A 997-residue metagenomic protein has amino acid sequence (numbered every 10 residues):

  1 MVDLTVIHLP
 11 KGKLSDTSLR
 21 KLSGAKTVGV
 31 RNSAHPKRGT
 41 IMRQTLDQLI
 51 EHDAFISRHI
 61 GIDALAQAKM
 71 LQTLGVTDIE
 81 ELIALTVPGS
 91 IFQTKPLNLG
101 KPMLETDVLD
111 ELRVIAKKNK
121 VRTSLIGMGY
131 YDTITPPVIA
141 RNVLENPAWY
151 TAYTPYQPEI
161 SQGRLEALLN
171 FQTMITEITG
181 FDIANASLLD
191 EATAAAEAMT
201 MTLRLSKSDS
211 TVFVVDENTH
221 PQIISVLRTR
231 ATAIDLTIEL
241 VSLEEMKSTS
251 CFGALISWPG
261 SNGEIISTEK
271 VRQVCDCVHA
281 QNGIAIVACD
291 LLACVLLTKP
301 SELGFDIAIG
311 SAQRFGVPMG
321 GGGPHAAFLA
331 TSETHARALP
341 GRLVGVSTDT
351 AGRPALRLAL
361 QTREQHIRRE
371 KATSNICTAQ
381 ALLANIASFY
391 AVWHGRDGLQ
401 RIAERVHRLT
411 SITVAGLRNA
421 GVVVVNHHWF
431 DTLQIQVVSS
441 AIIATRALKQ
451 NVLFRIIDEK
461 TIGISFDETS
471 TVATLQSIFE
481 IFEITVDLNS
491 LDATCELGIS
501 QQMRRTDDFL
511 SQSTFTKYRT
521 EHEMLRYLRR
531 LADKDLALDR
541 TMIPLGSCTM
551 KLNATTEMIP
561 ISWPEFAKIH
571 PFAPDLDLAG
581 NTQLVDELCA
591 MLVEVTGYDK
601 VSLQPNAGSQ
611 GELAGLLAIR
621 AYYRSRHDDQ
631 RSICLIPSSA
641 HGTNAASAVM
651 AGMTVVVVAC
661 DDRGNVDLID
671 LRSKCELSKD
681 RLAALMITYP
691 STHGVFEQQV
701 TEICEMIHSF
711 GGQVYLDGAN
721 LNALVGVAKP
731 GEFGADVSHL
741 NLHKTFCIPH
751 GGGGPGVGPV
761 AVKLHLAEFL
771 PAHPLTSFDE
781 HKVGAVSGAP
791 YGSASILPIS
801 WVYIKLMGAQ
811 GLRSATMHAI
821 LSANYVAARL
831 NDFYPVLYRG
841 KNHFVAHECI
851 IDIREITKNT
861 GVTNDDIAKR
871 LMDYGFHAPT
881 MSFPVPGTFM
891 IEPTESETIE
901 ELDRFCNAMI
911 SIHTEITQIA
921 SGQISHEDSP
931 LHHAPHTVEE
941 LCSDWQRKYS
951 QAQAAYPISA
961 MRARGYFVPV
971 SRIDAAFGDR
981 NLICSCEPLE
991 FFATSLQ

Functional and structural regions predicted by a protein language model:
L4, L9, S33-P36: Short hydrophobic targeting helices and cationic amphipathic motifs that mediate membrane/organellar targeting
R38-T73, L85-L125, I134-Y150, Y156-Q162 (+11 more regions): Non-catalytic terminal extensions of PLP-dependent enzymes
V76-S90, F305-G310, A735-S738: TRNA-binding/sensing appendages of the translation machinery
G163, T193-A355, L417, F430 (+6 more regions): Conserved PLP-enzyme active-site core in the AAT-like
M174-A195, D209, F213: A conserved hydrophobic secondary-structure block that centers on an alpha-helix together with its immediately flanking
A184, T237-V241, V425, R455 (+3 more regions): General small-molecule cofactor/ligand-binding pocket signal
V317-A330, T334-H335, A379-L383, S465 (+5 more regions): Conserved phosphate/anionic-ligand binding catalytic regions in large, soluble enzymes, centered on
